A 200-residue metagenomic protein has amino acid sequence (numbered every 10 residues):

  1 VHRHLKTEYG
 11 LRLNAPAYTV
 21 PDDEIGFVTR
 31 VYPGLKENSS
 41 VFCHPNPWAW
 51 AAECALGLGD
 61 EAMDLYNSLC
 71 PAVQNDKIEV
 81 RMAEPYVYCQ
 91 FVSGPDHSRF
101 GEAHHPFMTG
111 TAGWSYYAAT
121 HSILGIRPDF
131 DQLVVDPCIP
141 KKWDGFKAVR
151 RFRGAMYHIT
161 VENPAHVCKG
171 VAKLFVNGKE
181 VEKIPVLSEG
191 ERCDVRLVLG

Functional and structural regions predicted by a protein language model:
V1-G200: Acidic, mature catalytic/reactive cores of soluble proteins
